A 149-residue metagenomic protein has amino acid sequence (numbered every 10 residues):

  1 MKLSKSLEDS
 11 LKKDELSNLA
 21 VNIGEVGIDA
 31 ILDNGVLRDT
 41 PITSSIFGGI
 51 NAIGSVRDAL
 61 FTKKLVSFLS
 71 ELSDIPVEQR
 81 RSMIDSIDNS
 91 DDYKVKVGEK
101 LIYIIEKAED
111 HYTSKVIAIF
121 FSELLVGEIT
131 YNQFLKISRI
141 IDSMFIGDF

Functional and structural regions predicted by a protein language model:
S4-D14, N89-L101, E128-L135: Charged, low-complexity, helix/coiled-coil-prone segments
S4-S67: Membrane-inserting effector segments that mediate pore formation, membrane fusion, or transient membrane insertion
G35, G54, P76, F145-D148: Flexible interhelical turns and helix-capping residues at alpha-helix boundaries within structured domains
S44-F121: Eukaryotic partner-binding/assembly regions in large regulatory complexes
Y103, K107, H111-F149: Long, helix-rich, hydrophobic modules that act as membrane-proximal anchors or helical bundle/coiled-coil regulators
